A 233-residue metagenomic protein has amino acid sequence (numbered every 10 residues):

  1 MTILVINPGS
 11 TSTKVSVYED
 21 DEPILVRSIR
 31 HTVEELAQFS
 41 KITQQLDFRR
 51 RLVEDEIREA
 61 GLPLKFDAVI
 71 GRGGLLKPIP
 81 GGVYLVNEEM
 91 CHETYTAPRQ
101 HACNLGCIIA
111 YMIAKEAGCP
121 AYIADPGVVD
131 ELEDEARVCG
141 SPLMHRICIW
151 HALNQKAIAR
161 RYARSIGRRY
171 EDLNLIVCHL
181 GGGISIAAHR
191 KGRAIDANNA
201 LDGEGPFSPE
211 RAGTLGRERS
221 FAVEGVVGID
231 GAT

Functional and structural regions predicted by a protein language model:
T2-I6, F66-I70, L175-H179: Short glycine-aspartate micro-motif
I3-Q44, A200: Short glycine-rich, Thr/Ser-proximal phosphate-binding strand/loop in the N-terminal lobe of ATP-dependent enzymes
T13, G183-I184: Short loop/turn microsegments at loop-to-beta-strand junctions
E19-E22, A117, H189-R193: Short acidic-glycine loop/turn motifs at beta-strand connectors
L25-L64, E88, T94-Y95, R99: N-terminal phosphate-binding loop and adjacent alpha-helix
R27, Y122-A124: General small-molecule cofactor/ligand-binding pocket signal
I57-A102, P120, V128-C139: Short beta-strand-loop/turn "lid" adjacent to the catalytic site in phosphate-handling enzymes
N104-M112, I123, D130, V138-N174 (+3 more regions): Glycine-rich phosphate-binding loop plus the immediately following alpha-helix
